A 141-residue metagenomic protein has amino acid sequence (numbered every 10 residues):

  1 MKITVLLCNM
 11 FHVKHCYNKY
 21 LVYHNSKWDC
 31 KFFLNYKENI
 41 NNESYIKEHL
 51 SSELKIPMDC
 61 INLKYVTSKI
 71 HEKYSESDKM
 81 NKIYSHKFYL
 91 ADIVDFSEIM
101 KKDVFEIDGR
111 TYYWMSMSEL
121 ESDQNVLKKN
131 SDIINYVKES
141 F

Functional and structural regions predicted by a protein language model:
M1-M10: Acidic, metal-coordinating catalytic segment for phosphate/diphosphate chemistry, firing primarily on the Nudix
V13-K19, D78-N81: Short, solvent-exposed loop/turn segments that connect beta-strands within catalytic domains and beta-strand-rich
H15-I56: Conserved Nudix-box catalytic region and its N-terminal flanking loop in Nudix hydrolases and closely related
Y23, K64-S68, M115: Conserved beta-strand termini and adjacent loop/short-helix elements that scaffold enzyme active sites in alpha/beta
W28-N39, K73-K79, V104-I107, S140-F141: Functional cleft and adjacent loop/helix regions within the main domain that mediate ligand binding or catalysis
S51-M100: Active-site segment of metal-dependent pyrophosphate-handling enzymes, primarily the Nudix hydrolase catalytic core
S85-S140: NUDIX/MutT-family hydrolases
